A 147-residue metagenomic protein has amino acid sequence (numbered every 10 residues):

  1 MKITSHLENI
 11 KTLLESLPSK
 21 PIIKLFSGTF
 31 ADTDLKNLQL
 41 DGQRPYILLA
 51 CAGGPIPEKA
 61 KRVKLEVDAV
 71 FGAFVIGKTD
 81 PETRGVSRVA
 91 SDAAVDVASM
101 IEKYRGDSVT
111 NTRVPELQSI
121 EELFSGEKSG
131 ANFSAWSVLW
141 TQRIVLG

Functional and structural regions predicted by a protein language model:
M1-R44, L48-G147: Charged, amphipathic alpha-helical segments and their flanking helix caps
